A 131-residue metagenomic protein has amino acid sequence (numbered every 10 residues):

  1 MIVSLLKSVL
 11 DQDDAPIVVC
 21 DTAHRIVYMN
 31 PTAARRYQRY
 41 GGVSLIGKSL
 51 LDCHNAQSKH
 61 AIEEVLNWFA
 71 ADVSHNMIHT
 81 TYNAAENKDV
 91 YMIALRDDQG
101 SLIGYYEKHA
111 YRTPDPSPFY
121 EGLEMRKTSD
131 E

Functional and structural regions predicted by a protein language model:
M1-A34: Sensory modules in modular signal-transduction proteins
M1-L6, R112, K127-E131: Short, charged amphipathic alpha-helical "coupling" segments at sensory-output junctions in signaling proteins
A23, Y28, T32-E121: Sensory/regulatory domains in signal-transduction proteins
P118-D130: Sensory-domain boundary/capping and coupling elements
